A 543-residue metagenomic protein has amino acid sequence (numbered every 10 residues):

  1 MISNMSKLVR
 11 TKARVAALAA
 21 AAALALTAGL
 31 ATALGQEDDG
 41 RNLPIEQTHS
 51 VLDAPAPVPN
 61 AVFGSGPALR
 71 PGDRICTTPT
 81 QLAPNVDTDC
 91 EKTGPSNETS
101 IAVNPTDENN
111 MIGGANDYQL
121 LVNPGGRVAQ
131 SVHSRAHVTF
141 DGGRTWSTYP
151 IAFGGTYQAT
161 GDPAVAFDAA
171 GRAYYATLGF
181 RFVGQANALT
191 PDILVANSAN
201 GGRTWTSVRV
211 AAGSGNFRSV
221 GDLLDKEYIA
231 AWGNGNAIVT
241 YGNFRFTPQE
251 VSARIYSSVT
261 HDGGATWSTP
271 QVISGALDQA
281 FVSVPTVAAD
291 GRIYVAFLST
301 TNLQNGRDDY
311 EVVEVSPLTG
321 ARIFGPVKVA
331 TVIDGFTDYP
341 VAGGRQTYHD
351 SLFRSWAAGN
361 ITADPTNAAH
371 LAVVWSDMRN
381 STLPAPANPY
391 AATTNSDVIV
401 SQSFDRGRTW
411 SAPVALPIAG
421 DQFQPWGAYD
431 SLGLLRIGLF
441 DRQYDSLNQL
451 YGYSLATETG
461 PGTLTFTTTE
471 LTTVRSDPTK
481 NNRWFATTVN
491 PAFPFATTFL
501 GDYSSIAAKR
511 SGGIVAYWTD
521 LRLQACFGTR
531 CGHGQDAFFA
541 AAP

Functional and structural regions predicted by a protein language model:
I2-G35: Secretory targeting and sorting signals
L34-P543: C-terminal PAP-associated
